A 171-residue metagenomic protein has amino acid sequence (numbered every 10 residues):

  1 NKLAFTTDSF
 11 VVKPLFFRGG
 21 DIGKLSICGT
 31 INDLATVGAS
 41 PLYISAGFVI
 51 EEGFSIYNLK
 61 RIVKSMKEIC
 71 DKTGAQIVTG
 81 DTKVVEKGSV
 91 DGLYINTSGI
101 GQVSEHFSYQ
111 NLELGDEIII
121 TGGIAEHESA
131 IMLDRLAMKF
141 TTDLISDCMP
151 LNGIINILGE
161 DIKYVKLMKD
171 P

Functional and structural regions predicted by a protein language model:
N1-P171: Helix-biased detector of long, well-ordered alpha-helical tracts
